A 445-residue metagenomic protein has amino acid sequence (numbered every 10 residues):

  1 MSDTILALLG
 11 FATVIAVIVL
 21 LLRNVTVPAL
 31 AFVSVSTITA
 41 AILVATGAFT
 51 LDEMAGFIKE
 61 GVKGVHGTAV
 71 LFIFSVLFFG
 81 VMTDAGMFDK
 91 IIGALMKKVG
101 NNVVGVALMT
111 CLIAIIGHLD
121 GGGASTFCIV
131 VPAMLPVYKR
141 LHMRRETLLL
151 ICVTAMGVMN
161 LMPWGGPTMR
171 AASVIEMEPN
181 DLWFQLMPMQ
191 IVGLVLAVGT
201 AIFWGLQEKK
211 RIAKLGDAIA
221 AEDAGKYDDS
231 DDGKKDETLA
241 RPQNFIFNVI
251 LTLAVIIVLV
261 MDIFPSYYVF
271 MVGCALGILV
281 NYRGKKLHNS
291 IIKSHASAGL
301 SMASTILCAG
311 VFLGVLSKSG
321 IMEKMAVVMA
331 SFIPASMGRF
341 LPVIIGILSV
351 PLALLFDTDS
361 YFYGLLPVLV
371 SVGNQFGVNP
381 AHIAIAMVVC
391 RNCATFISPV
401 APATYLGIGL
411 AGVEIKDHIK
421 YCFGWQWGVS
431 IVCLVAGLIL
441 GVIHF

Functional and structural regions predicted by a protein language model:
M1-V14, I38-I42, G47, F184 (+3 more regions): Long, contiguous bundles of hydrophobic transmembrane helices that form the permeation core of multi-pass
T4-L8, K63-A69, L95-M109, R140-L148 (+5 more regions): Membrane-interfacial loop-to-helix junctions in multi-pass transporters
V17-V25, F79, I113-G122, V153-N160 (+4 more regions): Transmembrane alpha-helix interface/packing and boundary motifs in multi-pass membrane proteins, characterized by
V19-L30, Y138-T147, G284, K293-S294 (+1 more regions): Membrane-helix interface "capping/anchor" motifs
L30, A55-D89, A107, I115 (+4 more regions): Core transmembrane alpha-helical segments of multi-pass membrane transporters/permeases
L71-F74, G100-A133, F332-F376, P380 (+2 more regions): Hydrophobic alpha-helical transmembrane segments of multi-pass integral membrane proteins, predominantly secondary
K90-I92, A124-V137, G165-M177, M325-V327 (+2 more regions): Re-entrant/interfacial helical elements at transmembrane boundaries that shape and gate the permeation pathway
P136-A224, L239, N379, A403-F445: Membrane-core helix-loop-helix motifs of multi-pass transport proteins
